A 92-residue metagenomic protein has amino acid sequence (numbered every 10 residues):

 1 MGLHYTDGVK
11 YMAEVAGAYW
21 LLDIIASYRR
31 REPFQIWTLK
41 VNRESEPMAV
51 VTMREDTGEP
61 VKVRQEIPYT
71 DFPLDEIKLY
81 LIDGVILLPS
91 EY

Functional and structural regions predicted by a protein language model:
M1-Q65: N-terminal "domain-start" segment
R54-Y92: Short, compact, well-ordered microdomains
